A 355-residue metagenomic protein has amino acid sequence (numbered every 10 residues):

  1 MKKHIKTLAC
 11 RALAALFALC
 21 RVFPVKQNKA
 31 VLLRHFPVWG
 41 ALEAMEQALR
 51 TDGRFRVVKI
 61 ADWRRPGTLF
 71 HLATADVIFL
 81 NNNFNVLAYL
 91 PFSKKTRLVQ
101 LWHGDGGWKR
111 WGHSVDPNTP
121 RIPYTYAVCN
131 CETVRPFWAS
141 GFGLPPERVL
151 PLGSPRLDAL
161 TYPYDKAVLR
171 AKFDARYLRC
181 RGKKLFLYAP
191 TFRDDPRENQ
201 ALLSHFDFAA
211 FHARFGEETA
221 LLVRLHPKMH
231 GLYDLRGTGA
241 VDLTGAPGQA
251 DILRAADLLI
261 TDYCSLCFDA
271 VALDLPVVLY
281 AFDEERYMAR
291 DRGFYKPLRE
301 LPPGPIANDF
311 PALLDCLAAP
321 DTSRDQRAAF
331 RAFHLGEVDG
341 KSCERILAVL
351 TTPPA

Functional and structural regions predicted by a protein language model:
M1-P37: Membrane-proximal basic amphipathic "stem/tether" segments
K26-Y164: Active-site and donor-binding regions of nucleotide-sugar-utilizing enzymes
F36-W39, N83-V86, G104-G107, E132-R135 (+7 more regions): Short, solvent-exposed loop/turn segments at secondary-structure junctions
V38-M45, L152-L235, A307, V338 (+1 more regions): Conserved catalytic-core segment of nucleotide-activated headgroup transferases in glycan assembly
R64-L72, N85, P227-F268: Donor nucleotide-activated moiety binding/catalytic core segment of transferases that use nucleotide-activated donors
I78-L80, Y89-W102, P247-D291: A donor-sugar binding/catalytic signature common to diverse glycosyltransferases and related nucleotide-sugar
R236, S265-H334: Catalytic binding pocket for nucleotide-activated donors in carbohydrate/polymer assembly enzymes
D339-A355: C-terminal alpha-helical cap of glycosyltransferases
